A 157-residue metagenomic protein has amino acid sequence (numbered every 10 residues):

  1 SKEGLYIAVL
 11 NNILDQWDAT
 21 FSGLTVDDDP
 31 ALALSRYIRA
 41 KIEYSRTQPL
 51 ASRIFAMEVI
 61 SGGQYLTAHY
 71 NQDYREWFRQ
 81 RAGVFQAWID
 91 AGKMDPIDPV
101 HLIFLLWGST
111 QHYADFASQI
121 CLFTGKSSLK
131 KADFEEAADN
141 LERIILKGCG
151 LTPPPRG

Functional and structural regions predicted by a protein language model:
S1: Short, conserved catalytic or interaction motifs in soluble domains
G4-L24, L32, R36-E43, A68-G83 (+2 more regions): Alpha-helical structural segments
I7, N11, E43, R53 (+3 more regions): Generic alpha-helical structural context detector
D18, S22-D29, I60, Q64 (+3 more regions): Short, flexible helix-adjacent loops and helix caps
S22-R53, P99-L106, A138, P154: Hydrophobic alpha-helical connector segments
E43, T47, R75, R79-A91 (+1 more regions): C-terminal peripheral helix-coil segments that are non-catalytic and often amphipathic
R46-A68, F116-T124: Amphipathic alpha-helical segments used for helix-helix packing
